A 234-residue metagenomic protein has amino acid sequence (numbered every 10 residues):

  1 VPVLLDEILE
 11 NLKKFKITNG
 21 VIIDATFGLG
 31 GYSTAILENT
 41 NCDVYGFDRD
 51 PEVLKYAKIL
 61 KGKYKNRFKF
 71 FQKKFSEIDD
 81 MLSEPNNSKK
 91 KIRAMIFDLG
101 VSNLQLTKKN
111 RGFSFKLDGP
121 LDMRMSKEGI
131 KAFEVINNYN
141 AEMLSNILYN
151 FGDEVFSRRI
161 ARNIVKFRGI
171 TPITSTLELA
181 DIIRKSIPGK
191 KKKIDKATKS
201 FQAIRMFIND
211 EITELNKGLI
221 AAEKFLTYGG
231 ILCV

Functional and structural regions predicted by a protein language model:
V1-C233: S-adenosyl-L-methionine-dependent methyltransferase catalytic core, i.e., the SAM/SAH-binding region
